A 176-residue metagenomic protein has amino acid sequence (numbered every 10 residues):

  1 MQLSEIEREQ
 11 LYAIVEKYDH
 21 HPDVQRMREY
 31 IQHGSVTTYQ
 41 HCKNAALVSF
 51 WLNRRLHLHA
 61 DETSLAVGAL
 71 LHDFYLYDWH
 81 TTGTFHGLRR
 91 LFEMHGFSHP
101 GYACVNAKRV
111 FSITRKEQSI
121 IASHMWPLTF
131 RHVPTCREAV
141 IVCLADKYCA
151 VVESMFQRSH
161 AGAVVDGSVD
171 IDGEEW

Functional and structural regions predicted by a protein language model:
M1-W176: Metal-dependent phosphohydrolase cores
